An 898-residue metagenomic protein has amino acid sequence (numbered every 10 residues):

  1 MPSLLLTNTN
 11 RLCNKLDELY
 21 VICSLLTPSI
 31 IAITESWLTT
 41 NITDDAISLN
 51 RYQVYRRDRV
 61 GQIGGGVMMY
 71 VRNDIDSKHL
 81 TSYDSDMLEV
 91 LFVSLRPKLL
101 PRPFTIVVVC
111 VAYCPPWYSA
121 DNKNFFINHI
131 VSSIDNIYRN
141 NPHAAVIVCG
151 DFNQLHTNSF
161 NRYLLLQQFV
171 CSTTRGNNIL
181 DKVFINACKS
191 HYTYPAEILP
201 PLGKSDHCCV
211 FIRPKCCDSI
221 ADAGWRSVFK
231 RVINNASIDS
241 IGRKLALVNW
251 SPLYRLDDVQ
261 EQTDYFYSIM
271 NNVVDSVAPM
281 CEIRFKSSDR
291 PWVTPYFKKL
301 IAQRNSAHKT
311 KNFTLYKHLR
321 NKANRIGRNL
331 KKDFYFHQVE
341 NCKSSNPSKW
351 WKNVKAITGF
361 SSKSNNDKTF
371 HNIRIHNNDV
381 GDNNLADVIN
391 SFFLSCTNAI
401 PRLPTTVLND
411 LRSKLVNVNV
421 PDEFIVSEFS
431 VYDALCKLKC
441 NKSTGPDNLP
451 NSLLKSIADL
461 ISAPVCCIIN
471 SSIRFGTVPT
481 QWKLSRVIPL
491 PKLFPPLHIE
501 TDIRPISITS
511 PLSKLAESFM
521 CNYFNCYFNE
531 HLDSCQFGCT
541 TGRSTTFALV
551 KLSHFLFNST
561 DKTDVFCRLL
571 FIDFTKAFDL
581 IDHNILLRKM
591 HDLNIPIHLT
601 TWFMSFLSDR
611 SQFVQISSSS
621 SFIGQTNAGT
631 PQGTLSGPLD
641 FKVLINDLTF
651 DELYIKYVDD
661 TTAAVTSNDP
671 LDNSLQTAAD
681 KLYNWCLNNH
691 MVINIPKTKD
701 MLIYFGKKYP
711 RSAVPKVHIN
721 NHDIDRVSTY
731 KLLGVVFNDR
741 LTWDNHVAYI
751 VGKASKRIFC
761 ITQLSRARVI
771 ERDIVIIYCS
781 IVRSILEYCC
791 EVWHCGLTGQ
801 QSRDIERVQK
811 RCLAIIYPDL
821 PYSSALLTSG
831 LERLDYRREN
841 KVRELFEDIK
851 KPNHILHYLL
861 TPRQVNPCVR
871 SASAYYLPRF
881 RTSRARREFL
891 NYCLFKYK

Functional and structural regions predicted by a protein language model:
M1-V146, N153-G176, I457, I469-I473: Short phosphate/oxyanion-binding micro-motifs
M87, F393, P421-P631, V665-T666: Conserved pre-catalytic core of RNA-dependent polymerases
F104-A112, Y118-S119, A145-S159, K215-I375 (+6 more regions): Arg/Lys-enriched, amphipathic patches
N136-A144, M520-F537, S559-T560, P638-A664: Active-site palm subdomain of RNA-directed nucleic acid polymerases
Q154-S159, F574-L593, T661-L687: Catalytic palm subdomain of template-directed nucleic-acid polymerases, centered on the conserved carboxylate motif
L155-T157, G176-N177, I185-S190, P195-E197 (+5 more regions): Short, conserved micro-motifs composed of acidic
R213, C217, V259-D264, I269-N272 (+9 more regions): Surface-exposed loop/turn segments and immediately adjacent short secondary-structure elements within folded domains
E282-S288, R325-I326, Y335-K343, T540-T541 (+3 more regions): Non-catalytic, peripheral interaction segments enriched in hydrophobic/basic residues
